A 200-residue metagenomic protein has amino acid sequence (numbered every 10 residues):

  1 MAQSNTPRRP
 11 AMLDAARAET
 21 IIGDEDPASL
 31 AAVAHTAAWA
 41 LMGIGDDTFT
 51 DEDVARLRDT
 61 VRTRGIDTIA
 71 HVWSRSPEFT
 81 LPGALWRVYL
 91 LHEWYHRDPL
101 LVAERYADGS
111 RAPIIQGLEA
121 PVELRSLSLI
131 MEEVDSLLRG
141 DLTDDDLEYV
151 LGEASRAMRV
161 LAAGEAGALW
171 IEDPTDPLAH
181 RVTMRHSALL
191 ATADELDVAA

Functional and structural regions predicted by a protein language model:
M1-L85, Y89-E93: N-terminal domain-start signal
N5, A191-A200: Short, charged, intrinsically disordered terminal tails
D14, D24-D26, D46-D47, D51-D53 (+8 more regions): Acidic-enriched, low-complexity/disordered segments with a strong bias for Aspartate over Glutamate
V33, A37-A38, L57-T60, I69 (+6 more regions): Generic structural signal of hydrophobic/aromatic residues within well-ordered alpha-helices of folded domains
A40-D47, T63-R64, R75, F79 (+5 more regions): Surface-exposed polar/charged interaction patches
V88-I114: Long, compositionally biased
R105-A193: Helix-driven interaction modules
